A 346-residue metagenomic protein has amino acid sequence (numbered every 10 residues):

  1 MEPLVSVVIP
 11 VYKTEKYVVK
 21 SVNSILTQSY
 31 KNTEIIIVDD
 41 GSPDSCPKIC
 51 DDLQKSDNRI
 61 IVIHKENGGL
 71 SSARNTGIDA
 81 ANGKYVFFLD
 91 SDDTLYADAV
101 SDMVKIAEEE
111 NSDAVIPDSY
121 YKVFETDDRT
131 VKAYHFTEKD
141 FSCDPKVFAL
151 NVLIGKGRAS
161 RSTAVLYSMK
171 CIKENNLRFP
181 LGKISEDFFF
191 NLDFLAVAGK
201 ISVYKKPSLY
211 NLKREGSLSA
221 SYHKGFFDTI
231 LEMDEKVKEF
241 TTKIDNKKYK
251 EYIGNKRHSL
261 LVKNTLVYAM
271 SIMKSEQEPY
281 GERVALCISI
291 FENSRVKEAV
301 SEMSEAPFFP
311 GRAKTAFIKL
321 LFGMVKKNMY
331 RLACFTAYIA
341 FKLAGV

Functional and structural regions predicted by a protein language model:
P3-S6, S24, E34, F189: Cell-envelope/extracellular polymer assembly enzymes that use nucleotide-activated donors
K13-T27: Short, well-formed alpha-helical segments that are part of the catalytic scaffolds of diverse glycosyltransferases
I25, D40-G41, G68, S91: Conserved short acidic donor-positioning loop in nucleotide-sugar-dependent glycosyltransferases
D39-I49, E66: A conserved acidic beta->alpha catalytic loop
K65-A81, S91: Glycine-rich, basic loop-to-helix element that forms the pyrophosphate-binding segment of sugar-nucleotide handling
L70, S91-Y204, N211-F227: Donor-binding/catalytic cores of nucleotide-activated saccharide and glycerol-phosphate transferases/polymerases
V86: Short aromatic/hydrophobic "clamp" motif used to bind/position activated sugar donors
K274-V346: Membrane-interface aromatic/basic loop that binds lipid-linked glycans or pyrophosphate carriers, typified by
